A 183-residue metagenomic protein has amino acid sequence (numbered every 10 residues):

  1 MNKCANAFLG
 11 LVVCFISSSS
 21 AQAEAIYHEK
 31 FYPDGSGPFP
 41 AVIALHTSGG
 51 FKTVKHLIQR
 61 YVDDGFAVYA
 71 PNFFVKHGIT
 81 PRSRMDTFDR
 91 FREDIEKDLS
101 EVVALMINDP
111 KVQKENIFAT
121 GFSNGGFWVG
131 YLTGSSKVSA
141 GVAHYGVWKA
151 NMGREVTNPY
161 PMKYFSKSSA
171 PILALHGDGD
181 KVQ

Functional and structural regions predicted by a protein language model:
E24-Y32: A short loop-to-beta-strand scaffold at the N-terminal edge of the catalytic core in hydrolase folds
P38-T47: Short beta-strand element of the alpha/beta-hydrolase
S48, S123-G126: Active-site loop->helix "elbow" adjoining a glycine-rich segment at hydrolase catalytic centers
T53-K55, R60, F73-E93: Cap/lid segment of the alpha/beta-hydrolase catalytic domain
F88-P110: Alpha/beta-hydrolase active-site loop
K111-S123: Alpha/beta-hydrolase fold nucleophile elbow
G126-S136, G141: Short glycine-enriched nucleophile-adjacent loop and the immediately C-terminal alpha-helix near the catalytic center
G146-Q183: The feature captures the conserved acid-bearing segment of alpha/beta-hydrolase catalytic domains
